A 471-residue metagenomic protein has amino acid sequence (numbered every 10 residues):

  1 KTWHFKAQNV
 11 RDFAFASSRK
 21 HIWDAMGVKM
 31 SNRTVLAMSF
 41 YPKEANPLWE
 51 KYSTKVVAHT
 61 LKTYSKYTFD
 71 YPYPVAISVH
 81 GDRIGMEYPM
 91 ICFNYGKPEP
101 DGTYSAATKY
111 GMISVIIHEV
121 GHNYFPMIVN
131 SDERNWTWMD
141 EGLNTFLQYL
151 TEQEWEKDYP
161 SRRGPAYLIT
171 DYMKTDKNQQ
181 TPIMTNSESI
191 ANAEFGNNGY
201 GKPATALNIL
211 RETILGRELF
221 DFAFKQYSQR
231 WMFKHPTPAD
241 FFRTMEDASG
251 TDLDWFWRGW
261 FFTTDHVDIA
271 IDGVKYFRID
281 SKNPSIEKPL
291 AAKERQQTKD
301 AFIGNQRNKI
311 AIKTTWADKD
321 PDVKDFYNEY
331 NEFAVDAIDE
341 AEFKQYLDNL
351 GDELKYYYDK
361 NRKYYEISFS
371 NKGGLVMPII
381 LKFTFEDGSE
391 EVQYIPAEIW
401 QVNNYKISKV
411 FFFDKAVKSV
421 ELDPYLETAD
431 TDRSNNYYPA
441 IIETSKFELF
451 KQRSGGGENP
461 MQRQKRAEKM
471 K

Functional and structural regions predicted by a protein language model:
K1-I117, F146, N178: Hydrophobic helix-coil surface modules that form long, contiguous segments used for peptide/substrate interaction
N32-L36, C92, I117-Y124, Y172-S187 (+1 more regions): Active-site-adjacent bridging/hinge elements
A58, K62-T63, F93-Y95, P100-A166 (+1 more regions): Zinc-dependent metallopeptidase catalytic helix centered on the HExxH motif and its immediate flanking segment
E141-L215, W231-M232, F261: Acidic/His/Gly-enriched intrinsically disordered linker/tail segments that often contain short helix/coil "MoRF-like"
G196-E287, R295-D300, W316-Y330: Amphipathic alpha-helical substructures
D254, I269-D423: Beta-strand-rich binding/interaction modules
P424-Y438: Short acidic/polar inter-strand loop motif in beta-rich domains
L449-K471: Compositionally biased low-complexity segments at domain edges in trafficked proteins and select soluble regulators
